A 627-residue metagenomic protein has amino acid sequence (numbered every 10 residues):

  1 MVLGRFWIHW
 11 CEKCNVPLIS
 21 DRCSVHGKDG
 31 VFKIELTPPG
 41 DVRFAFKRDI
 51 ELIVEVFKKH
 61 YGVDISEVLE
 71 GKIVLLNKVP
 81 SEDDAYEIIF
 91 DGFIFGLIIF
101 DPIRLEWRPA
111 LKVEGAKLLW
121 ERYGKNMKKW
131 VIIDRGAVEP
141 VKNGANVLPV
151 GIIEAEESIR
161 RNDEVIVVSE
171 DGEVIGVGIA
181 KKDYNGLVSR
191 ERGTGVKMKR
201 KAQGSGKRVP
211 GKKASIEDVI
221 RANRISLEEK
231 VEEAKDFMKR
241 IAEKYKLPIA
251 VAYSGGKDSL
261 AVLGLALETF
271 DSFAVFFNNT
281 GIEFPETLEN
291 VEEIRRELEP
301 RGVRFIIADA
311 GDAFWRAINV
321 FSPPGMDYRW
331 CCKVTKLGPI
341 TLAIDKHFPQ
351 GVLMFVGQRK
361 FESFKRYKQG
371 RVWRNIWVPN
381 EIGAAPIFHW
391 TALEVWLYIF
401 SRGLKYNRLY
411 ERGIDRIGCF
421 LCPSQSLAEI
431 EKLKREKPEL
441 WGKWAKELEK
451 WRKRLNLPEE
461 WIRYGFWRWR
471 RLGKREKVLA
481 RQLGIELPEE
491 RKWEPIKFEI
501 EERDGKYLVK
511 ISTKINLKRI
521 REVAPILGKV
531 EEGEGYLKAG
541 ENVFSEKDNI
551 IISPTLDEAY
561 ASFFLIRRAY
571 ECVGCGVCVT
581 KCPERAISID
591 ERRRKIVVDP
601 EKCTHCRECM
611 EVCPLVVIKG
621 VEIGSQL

Functional and structural regions predicted by a protein language model:
M1-R5, E362, Y367-W390, E534-C582 (+1 more regions): A broadly conserved sequence feature marking short terminus-proximal activation segments in nucleic acid-centric
V2-K33, V138-P140, E154-A155, P210-A252 (+2 more regions): Nucleotide-activated chemistry modules centered on ATP-dependent adenylation/adenylyltransferase
V2-W107, D163, S401, K405-F564: ATP/NTP-dependent adenylation/nucleotidyl-transfer catalytic domains that generate, transfer, or process NMP-activated
W10, R22-G27, P38, I65 (+3 more regions): Beta-strand/loop-dominated core regions that host nucleotide or nucleotide-derived cofactor-binding catalytic loops
C11-C14, C23-H26, C572, C582 (+2 more regions): Short cysteine-rich clusters marking metal-coordination/redox-active sites
N15-D21, E411-I414, D590-K602, C606: Short linker/helix segments within small regulatory modules
V25-K28, V577-R593, E608-G624: Iron-sulfur cluster-binding cysteine motifs and their immediate structural context in ferredoxin-like electron-transfer
I153-R161, V165-G172, R240-I249, A261-A266 (+2 more regions): Secondary-structure-rich domain cores
